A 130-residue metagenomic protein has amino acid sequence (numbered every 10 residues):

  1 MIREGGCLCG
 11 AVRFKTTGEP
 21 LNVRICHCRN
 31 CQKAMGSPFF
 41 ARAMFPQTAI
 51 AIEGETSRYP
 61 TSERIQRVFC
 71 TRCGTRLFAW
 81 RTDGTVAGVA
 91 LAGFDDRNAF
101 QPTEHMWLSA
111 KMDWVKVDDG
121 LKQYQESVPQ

Functional and structural regions predicted by a protein language model:
M1-Q130: A short Gly-Trp-Pro
